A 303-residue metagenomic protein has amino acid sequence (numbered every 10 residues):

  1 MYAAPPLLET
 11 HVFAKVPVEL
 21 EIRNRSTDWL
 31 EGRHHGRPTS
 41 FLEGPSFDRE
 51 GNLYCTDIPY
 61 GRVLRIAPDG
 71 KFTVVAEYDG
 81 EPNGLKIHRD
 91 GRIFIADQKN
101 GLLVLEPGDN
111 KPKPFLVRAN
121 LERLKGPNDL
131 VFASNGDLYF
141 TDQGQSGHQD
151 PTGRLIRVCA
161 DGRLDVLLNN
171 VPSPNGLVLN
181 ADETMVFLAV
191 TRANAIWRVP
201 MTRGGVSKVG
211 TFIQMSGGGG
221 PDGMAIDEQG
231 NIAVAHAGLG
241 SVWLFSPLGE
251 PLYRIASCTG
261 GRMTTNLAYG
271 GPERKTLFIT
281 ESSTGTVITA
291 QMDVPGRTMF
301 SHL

Functional and structural regions predicted by a protein language model:
M1-T27, Q149-T152: Blade/loop signatures of beta-propeller domains
I22-R25, G32-E50, Y78-G101, N120-L138 (+7 more regions): Beta-rich, blade/repeat-based domains predominating in secreted/periplasmic proteins but also intracellular
S26-H35, G70-A76, K113-L121, R163-N169 (+2 more regions): A short beta-strand motif characteristic of beta-propeller blades
I58, Q98, Q143-G144, T191 (+5 more regions): Short loop/turn segments immediately following the C-termini of beta-strands
R62-L64, G101-L103, G153-I156, A195-W197 (+2 more regions): A short loop-to-beta-strand structural motif that recurs across blades of beta-propeller domains
I66-K71, E106-N110, V158-G162, P200-G205 (+2 more regions): Short loop/turn segments that connect beta-strands within beta-propeller blades
N194-A195, V206-V209, I213-E250: Loop/turn-rich, solvent-exposed surfaces of beta-rich toroidal or solenoidal domains
T265-L303: Blade-level signature of beta-propeller repeat domains, shared across WD40, Kelch, NHL, RCC1 and BNR/Asp-box propellers
